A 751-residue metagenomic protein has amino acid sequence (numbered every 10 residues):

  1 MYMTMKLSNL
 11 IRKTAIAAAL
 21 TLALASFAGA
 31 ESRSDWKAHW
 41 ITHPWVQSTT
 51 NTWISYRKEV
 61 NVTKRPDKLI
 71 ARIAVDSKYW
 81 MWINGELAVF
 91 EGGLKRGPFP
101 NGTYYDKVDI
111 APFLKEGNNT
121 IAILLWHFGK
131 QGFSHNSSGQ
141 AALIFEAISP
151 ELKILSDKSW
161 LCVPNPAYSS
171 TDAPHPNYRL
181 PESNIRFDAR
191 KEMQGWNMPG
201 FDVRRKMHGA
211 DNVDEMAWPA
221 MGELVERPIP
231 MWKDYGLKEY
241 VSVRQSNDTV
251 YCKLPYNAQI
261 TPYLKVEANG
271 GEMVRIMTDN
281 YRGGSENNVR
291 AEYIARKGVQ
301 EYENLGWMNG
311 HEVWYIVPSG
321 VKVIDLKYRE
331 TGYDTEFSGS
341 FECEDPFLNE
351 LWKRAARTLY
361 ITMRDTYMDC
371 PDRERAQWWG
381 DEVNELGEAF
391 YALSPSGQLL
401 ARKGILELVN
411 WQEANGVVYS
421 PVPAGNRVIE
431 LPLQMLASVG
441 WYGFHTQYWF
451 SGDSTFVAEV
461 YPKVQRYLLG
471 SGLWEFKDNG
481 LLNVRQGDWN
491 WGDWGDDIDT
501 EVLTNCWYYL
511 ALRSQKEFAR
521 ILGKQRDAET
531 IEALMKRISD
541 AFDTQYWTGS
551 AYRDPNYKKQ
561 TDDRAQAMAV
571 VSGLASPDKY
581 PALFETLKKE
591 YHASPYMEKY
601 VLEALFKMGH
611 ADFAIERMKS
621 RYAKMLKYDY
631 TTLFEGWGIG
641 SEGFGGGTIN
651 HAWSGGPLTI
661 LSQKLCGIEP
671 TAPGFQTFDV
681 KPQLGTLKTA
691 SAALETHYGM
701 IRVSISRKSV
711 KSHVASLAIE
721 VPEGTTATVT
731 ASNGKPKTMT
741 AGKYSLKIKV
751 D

Functional and structural regions predicted by a protein language model:
M3-I16: Bacterial N-terminal signal peptides that target proteins for export
A15-A25: Bacterial N-terminal signal peptides
E31-D372, D381, S396-L400, Y419-V422 (+2 more regions): Extracellular/oxidizing-compartment recognition motifs
A111-P112, A122-W126, P150, V289-G320 (+3 more regions): Aromatic-rich carbohydrate-recognition surfaces in CAZymes
S169-N197, G284, D612, E616-D751: Non-catalytic C-terminal accessory modules of carbohydrate-active enzymes
T261-T278, L305, V313-Y315, G380-W411 (+5 more regions): Alpha-helical support elements that line or immediately flank enzyme active sites and cofactor-binding pockets
N287-A291, R364-T366, C370, N415-V439 (+3 more regions): The feature captures the catalytic groove of carbohydrate-active enzymes
L351-R354, G397-L408, S454-G472, Q515 (+3 more regions): Extended, well-ordered alpha-helical scaffold segments
